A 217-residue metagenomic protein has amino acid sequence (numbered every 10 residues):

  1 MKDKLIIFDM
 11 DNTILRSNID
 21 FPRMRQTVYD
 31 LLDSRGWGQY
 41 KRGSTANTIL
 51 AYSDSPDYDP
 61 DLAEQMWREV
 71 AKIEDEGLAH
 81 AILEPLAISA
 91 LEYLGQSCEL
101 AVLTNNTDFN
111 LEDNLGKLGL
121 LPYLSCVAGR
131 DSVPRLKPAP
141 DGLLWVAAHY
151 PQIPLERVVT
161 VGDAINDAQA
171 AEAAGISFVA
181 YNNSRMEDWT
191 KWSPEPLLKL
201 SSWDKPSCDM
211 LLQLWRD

Functional and structural regions predicted by a protein language model:
M1-G95, F109-E112: N-terminal helical cap/lid subdomain that shapes the substrate entry/recognition surface in HAD-like hydrolases
M1-K4, D108, E112-D217: Asp-based, Mg2+/Mn2+-dependent phosphohydrolase catalytic module
S53-D54, G77-L78, C98, R130 (+1 more regions): Short, contiguous strand/loop micro-motifs
L91-Q96, A168-E172: Surface-exposed amphipathic alpha-helices with a cationic face
E99-L100, S177: Residue-level detector of anion-binding/catalytic polar loops
T104: Conserved phosphate-coupling serine/threonine residues in phosphotransfer and NTP-handling enzymes
